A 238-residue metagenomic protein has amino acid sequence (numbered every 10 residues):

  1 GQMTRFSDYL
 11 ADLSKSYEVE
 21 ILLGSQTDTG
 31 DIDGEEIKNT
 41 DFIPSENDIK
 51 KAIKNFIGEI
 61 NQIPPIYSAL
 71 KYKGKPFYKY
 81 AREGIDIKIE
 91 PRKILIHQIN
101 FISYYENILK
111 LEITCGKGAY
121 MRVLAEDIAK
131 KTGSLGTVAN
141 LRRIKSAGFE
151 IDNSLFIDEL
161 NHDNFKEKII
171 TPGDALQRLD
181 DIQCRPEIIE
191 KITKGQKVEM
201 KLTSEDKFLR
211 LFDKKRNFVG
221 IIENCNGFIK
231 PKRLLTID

Functional and structural regions predicted by a protein language model:
G1-N153, G220-I221, F228-K230: RNA pseudouridine synthases
L10-L13, N47-K50, K131-D238: Accessory RNA 3′-end/elbow-binding domains used by RNA modification enzymes
